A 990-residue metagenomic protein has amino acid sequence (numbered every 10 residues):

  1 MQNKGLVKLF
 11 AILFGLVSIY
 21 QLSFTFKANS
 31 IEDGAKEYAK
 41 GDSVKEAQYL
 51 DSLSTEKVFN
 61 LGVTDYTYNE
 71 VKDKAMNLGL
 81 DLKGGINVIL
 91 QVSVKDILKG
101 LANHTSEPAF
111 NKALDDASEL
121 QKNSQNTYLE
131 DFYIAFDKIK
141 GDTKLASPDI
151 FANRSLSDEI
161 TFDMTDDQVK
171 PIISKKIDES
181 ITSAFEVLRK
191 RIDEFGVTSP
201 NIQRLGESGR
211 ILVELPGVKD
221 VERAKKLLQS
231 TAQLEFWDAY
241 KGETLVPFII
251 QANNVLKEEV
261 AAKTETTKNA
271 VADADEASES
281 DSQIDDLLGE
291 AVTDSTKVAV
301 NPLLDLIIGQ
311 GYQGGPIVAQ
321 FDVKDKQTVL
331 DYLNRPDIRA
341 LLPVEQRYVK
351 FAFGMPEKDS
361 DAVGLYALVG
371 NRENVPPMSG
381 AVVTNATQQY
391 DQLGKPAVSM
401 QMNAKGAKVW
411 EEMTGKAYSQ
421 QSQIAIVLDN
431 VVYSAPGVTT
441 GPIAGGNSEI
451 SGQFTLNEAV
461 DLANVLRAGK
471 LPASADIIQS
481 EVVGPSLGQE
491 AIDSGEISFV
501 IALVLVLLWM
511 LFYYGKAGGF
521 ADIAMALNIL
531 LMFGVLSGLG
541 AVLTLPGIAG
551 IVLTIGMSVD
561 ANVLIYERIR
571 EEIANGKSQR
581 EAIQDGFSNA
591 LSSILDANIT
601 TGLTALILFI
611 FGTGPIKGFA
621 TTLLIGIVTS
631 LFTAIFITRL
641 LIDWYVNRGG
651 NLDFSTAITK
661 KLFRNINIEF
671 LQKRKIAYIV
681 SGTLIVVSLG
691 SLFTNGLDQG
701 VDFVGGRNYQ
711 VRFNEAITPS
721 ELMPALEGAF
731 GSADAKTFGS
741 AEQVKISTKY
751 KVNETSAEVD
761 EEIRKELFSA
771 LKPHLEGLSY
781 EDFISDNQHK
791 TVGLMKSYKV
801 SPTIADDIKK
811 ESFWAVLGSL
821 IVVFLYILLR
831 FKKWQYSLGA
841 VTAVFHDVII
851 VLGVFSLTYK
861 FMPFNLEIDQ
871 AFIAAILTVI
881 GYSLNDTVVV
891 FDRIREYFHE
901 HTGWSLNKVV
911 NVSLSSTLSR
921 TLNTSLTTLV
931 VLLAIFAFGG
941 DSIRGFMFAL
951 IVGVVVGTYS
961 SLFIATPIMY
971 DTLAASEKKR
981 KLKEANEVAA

Functional and structural regions predicted by a protein language model:
M1-S18, F24-K72, M76, K99-P108 (+7 more regions): Interfacial helix-loop-helix hairpins and adjacent transmembrane helices of multi-pass alpha-helical membrane proteins
N3-K4, V398-S399, N403-Q420, I424-A425 (+5 more regions): Interfacial segments of transmembrane alpha-helices in multi-pass membrane proteins
K8, L527, M532-V535, E571-S592 (+3 more regions): Hydrophobic alpha-helical transmembrane segments of membrane transport and translocation systems, primarily multi-pass
I12-G15, I426, G519-G540, I551-S558 (+4 more regions): Small-residue-enriched core segments of transmembrane alpha-helices in multipass membrane transport and channel
I19-I31, D51, T55-V63, V71-G437 (+4 more regions): Non-transmembrane, solvent-exposed regions of membrane trafficking/translocation machinery
L188, S486-V506, M525, M557 (+11 more regions): Pore- and gate-forming transmembrane helices of large, multi-pass membrane proteins
G446-E449, N457-I501, L505, E766 (+1 more regions): Juxtamembrane "pre-transmembrane" interface segments
T554-A574, I594, L631-F636, L877-H901 (+2 more regions): Short helical (or helix-break) motifs at transmembrane helix termini and adjacent helical loops in multi-pass membrane
